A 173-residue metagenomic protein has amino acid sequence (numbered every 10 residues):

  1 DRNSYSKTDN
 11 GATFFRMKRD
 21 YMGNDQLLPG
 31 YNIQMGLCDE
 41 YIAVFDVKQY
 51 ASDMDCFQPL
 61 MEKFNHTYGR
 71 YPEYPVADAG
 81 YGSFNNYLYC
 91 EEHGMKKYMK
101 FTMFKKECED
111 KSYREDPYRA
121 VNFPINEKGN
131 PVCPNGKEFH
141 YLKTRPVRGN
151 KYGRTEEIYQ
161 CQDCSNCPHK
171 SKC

Functional and structural regions predicted by a protein language model:
D1-C173: Anion-binding and metal-coordination hotspots
